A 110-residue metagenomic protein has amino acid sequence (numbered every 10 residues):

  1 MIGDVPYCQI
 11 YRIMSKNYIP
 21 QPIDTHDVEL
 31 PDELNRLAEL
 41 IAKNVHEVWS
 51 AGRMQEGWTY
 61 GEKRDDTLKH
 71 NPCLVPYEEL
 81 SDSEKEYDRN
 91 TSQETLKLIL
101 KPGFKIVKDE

Functional and structural regions predicted by a protein language model:
G3-E110: Alpha-helical propensity feature that highlights long, continuous alpha-helices across diverse contexts
